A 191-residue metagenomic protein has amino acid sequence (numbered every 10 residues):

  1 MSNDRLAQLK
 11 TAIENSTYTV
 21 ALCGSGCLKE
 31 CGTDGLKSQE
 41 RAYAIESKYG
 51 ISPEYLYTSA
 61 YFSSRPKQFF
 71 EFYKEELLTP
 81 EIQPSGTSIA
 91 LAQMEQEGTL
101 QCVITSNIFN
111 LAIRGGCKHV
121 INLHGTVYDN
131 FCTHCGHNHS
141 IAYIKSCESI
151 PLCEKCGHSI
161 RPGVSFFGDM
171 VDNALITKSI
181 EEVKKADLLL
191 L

Functional and structural regions predicted by a protein language model:
M1-L191: Conserved catalytic core of sirtuin-type NAD+-dependent deacylases
